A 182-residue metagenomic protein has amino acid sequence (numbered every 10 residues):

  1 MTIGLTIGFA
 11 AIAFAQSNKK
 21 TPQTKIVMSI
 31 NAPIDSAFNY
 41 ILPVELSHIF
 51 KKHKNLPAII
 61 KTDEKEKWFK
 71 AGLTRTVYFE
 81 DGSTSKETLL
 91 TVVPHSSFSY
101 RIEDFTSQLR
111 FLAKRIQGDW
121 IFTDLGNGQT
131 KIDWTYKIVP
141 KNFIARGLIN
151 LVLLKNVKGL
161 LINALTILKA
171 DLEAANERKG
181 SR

Functional and structural regions predicted by a protein language model:
M1-A10: Bacterial N-terminal signal peptides
F9-K67: Hydrophobic ligand-binding cavity/cleft-lining segments
K25-V27, T74-T76, K86, S99 (+2 more regions): Beta-strand secondary-structure signal
S29, H48-I49, I59-L112, T166-D171 (+1 more regions): Glycine-rich portal/gate segments that line the openings of hydrophobic small-molecule binding cavities
I30, I34, G82-S83, N150 (+1 more regions): Solvent-exposed, acidic/flexible segments
F105-G159: Beta-strand/loop substructures that line and gate deep hydrophobic ligand-binding cavities in soluble
